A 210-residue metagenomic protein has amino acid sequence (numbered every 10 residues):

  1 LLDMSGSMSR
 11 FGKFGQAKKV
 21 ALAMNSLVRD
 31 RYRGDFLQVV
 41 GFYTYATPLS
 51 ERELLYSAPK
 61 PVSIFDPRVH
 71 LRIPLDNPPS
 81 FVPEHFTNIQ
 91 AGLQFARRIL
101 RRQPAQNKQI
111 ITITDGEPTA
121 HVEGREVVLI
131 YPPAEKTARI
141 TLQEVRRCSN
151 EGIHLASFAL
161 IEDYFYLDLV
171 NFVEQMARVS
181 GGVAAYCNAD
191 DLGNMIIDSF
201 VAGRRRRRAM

Functional and structural regions predicted by a protein language model:
L1-I64, G92-L93, Q106-I113, A156-L160: Von Willebrand factor
M4-S5, P74-F81, E123-I130: Short, flexible active-site loops
S9-K13, P79-N88, L129-E135: Flexible beta-alpha connector loops of hexameric P-loop NTPases
A21, I89, T141: Aromatic/hydrophobic pocket-lining residues that form the small-molecule binding cavity in soluble enzyme cores
S26-D30, F65-H70, T137-I140, V183-C187: Short, surface-exposed, polar/charged, turn-prone segments marking secondary-structure boundaries
T47-L49, A58-K108, S149, E162-Y164: Von Willebrand factor
R52-L71, V128-K136, R178-S180: Acidic, Ser/Thr-rich peripheral helices and adjacent loops at domain boundaries
L93-Q109, E117-A120, G124-M210: Von Willebrand factor type A / integrin I
